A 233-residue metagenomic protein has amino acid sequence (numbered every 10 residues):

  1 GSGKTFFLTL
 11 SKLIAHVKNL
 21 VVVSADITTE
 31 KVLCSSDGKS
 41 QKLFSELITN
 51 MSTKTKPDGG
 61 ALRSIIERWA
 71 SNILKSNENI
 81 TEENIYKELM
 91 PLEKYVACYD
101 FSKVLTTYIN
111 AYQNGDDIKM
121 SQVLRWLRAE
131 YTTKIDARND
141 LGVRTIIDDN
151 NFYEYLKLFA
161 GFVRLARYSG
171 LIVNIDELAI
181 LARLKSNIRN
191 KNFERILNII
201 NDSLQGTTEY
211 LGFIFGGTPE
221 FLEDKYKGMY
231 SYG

Functional and structural regions predicted by a protein language model:
S2, F6-A166: P-loop NTPase nucleotide-binding core
M120-G233: The catalytic "switch" region of P-loop NTPases
